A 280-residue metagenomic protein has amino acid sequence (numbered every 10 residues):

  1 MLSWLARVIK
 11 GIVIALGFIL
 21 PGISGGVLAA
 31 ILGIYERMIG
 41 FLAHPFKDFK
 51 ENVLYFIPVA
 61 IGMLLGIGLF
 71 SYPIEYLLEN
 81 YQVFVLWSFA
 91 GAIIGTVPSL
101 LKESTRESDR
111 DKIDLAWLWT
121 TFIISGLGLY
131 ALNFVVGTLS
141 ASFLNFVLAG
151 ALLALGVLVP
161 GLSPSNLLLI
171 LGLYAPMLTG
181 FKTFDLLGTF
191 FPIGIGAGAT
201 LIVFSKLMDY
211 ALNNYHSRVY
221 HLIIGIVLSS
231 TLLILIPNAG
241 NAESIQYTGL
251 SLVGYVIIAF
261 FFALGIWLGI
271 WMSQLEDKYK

Functional and structural regions predicted by a protein language model:
M1-L20, S24-K280: Multi-pass membrane proteins that catalyze or facilitate reactions on polyprenyl-/lipid-phosphate substrates and their
